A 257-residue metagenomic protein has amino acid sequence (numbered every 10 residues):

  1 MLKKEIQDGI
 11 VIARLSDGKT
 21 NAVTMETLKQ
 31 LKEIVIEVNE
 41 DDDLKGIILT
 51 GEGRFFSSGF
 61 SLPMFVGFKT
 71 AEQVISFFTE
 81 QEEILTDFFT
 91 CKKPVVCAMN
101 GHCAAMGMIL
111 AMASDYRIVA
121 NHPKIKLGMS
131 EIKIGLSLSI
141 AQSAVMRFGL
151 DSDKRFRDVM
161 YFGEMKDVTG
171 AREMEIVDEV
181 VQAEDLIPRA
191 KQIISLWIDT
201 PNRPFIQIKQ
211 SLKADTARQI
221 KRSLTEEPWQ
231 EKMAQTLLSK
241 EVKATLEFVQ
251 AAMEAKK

Functional and structural regions predicted by a protein language model:
M1-Q7, G163-G170, E184, P188 (+1 more regions): C-terminal alpha-helix plus adjacent terminal tail
M1-T50, T86: Conserved CoA-thioester-binding segment of acyl-CoA-metabolizing enzymes
K3, G51-I84, C103, M253: Glycine- (often His-adjacent) and acidic-residue-rich active-site loop that binds/positions the CoA thioester
A13, Q30-L31, L49, S61 (+4 more regions): Terminal peptide-recognition signature
T27-L31, F77-E80, L110: Hydrophobic alpha-helical membrane-association signature
L28, Q142, D153-F156, F205-I206 (+2 more regions): A general structural signal for well-ordered alpha-helical segments in protein cores
D87-P201: Crotonase-fold acyl-CoA enzyme core
